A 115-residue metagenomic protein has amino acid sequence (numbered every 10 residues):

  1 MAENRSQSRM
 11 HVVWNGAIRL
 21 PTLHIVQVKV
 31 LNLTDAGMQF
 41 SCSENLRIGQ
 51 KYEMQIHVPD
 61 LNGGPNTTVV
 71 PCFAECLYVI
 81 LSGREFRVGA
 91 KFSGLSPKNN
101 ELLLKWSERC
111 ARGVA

Functional and structural regions predicted by a protein language model:
M1-L33, S43, L104-A115: N-terminal helix initiation/capping motif
M10-H11, T22-I25, G63-F73: Short coil-to-beta-strand transition motifs
Q27-V30, C72-Y78: Short beta-strand-centered aromatic/proline hotspots
D35, V79-R84: Short, conserved beta-turn/loop elements at beta-strand boundaries and strand-helix junctions
H57-N62: Short, charged beta-turn/beta-strand-edge "cap" motif at the junction between a beta-strand and an adjacent loop
G83-A115: C-terminal output/interaction extensions
